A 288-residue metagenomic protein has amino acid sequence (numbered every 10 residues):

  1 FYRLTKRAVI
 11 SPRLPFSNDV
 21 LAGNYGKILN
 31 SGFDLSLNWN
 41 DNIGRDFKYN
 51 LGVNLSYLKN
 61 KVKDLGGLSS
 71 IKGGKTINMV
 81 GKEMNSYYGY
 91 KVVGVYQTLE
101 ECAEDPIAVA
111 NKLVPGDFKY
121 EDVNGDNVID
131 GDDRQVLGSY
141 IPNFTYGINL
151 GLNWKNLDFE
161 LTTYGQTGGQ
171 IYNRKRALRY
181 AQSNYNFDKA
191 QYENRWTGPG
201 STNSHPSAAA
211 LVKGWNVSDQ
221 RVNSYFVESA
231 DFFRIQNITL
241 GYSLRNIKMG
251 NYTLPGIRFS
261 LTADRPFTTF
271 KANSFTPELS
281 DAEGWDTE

Functional and structural regions predicted by a protein language model:
F1-L4, W39-D41, L55-K61, W154-N156 (+4 more regions): Transmembrane beta-strands of outer-membrane beta-barrel pores
F1-R3, D19, K27-F33, L55-K61 (+3 more regions): Transmembrane beta-barrel architecture of outer-membrane proteins
T5-P12, N60-K75, G168-W196, T269-L279: Outer-membrane beta-barrel and related beta-rich outer-membrane complex signature in Gram-negative bacteria
I10-V20, N124-D132, A210-S224, D281-T287: Flexible, solvent-exposed coil segments and beta strand-coil junctions, predominantly the extracellular/periplasmic
G23-L29, F33, N40-Y140, N203 (+2 more regions): Conserved small-residue
D34-S36, K48-G52, N149, D158-E160 (+1 more regions): Residue-level detector of the transmembrane beta-barrel scaffold of outer-membrane proteins
R45, N156-L161, I247-K248: Repeated loop/turn-to-beta-strand initiation elements of outer-membrane beta-barrel proteins
Q166-R258, T262: Extracytoplasmic gating/loop element in the C-terminal half of outer-membrane beta-barrel translocons and assembly
